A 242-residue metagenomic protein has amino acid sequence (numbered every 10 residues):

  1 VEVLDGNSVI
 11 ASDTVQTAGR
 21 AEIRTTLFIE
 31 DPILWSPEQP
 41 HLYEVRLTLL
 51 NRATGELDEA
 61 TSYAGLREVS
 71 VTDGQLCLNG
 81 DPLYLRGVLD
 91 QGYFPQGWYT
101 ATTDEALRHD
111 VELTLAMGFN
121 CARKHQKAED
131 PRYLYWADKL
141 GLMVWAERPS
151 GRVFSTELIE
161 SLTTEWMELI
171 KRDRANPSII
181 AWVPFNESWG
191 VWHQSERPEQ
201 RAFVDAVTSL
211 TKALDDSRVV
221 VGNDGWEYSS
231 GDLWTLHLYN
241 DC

Functional and structural regions predicted by a protein language model:
V1-K124, A128-P131, W136, L140-V144 (+3 more regions): Secreted/periplasmic carbohydrate-active enzymes, especially glycoside hydrolases
H109-E112, C121-C242: Substrate-binding/catalytic cleft of secreted carbohydrate-active enzymes, primarily glycoside hydrolases
